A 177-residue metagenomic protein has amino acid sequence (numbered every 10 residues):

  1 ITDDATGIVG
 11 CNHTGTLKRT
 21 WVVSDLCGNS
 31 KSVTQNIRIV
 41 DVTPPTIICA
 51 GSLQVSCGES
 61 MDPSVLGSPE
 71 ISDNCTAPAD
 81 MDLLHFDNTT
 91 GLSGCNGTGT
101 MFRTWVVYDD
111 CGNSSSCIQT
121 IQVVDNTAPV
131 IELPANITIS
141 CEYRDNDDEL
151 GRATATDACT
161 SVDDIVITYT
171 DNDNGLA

Functional and structural regions predicted by a protein language model:
I1-A177: Proline-threonine-serine-rich low-complexity tracts
